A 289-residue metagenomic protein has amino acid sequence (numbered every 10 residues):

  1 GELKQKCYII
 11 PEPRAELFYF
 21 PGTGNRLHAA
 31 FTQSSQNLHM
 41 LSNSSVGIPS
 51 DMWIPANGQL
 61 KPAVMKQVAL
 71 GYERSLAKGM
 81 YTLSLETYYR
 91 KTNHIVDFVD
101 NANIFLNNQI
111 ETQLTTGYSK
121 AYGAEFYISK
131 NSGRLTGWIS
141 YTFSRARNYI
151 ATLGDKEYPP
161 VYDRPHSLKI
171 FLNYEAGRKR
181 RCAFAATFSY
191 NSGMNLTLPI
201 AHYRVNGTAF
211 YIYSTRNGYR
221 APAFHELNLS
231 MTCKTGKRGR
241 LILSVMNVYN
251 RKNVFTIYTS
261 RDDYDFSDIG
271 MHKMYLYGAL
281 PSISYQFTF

Functional and structural regions predicted by a protein language model:
G1-K4, M52-G58, Y72, Q109-T115 (+4 more regions): Extracellular loop and loop/strand-boundary signature of outer-membrane beta-barrel proteins
K4-I10, D51, K61-M65, T115-A121 (+3 more regions): Transmembrane beta-barrel outer-membrane domains
Q5, Y19, T23-V68, T87-E111 (+2 more regions): Surface-exposed extracellular loop regions of Gram-negative outer-membrane beta-barrel proteins, predominantly
P11, Y19-T23, V64, L76-K78 (+8 more regions): Outer-membrane beta-barrel strand-turn architecture
L27-A29, Y81-L85, G137-I139, L168-I170 (+4 more regions): Transmembrane beta-strands of outer-membrane beta-barrel proteins
S35, K179-R181, S189-T208, T232-F289: C-terminal beta-signal and adjacent terminal beta-strands/loops of Gram-negative outer-membrane beta-barrel proteins
N57-K61, Q67, L76-W138, S167 (+1 more regions): Outer membrane beta-barrel strand-and-loop segments of large Gram-negative receptors, especially TonB-dependent
Y88-K91, I110-L198: Gram-negative outer-membrane beta-barrel transporters
